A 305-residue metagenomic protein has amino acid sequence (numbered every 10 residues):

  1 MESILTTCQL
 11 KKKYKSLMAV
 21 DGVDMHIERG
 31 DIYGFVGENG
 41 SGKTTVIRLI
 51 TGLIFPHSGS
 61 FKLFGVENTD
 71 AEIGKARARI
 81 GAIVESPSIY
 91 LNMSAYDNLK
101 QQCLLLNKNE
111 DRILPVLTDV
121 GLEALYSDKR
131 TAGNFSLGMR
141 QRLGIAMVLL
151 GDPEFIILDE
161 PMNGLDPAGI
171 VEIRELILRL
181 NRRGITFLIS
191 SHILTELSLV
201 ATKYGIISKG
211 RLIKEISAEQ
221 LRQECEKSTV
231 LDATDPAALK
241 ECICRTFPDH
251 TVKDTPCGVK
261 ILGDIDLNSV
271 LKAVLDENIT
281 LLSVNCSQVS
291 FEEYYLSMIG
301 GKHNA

Functional and structural regions predicted by a protein language model:
M1-L10: Conserved N-terminal strand/loop that marks the beginning of ABC ATPase nucleotide-binding domains
I4, A19, A82-V84, L239-I243: Long alpha-helical scaffolds
Q9, A78, D111-T118, E175 (+7 more regions): Replace "anionic and nucleotidyl ligands
K12-I189, L194-S208, K214: ABC transporter nucleotide-binding domains
R29, A95, A218, Q288-F291: Structural motif detector for alpha-helix initiation sites
R174-I261: ABC transporter nucleotide-binding domain
K227-G301, A305: Short, charged/small-residue-rich alpha-helical element at the C-terminal edge of ABC transporter nucleotide-binding
